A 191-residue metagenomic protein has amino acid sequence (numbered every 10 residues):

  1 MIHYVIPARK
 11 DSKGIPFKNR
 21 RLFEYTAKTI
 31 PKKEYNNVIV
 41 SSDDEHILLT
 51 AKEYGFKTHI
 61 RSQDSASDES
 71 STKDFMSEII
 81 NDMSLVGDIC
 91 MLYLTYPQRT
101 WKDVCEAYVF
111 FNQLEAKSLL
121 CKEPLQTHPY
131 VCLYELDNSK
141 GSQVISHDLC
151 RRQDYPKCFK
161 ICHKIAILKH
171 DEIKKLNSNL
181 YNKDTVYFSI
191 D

Functional and structural regions predicted by a protein language model:
I2-S41: N-terminal glycine-rich phosphate-binding loop and ensuing alpha1 helix
H3-V5, N37-I39, C90, L119 (+1 more regions): A structural signal for isolated positions on well-ordered beta-strands in alpha/beta enzyme cores
I6-A8, S42-D43, Y93, K122: Short beta-strand/turn micro-motifs composed of small residues that flank or help shape donor/cofactor-binding pockets
R9, Q63, E123-L125: Histidine-centered beta-alpha loop that forms part of the nucleotide-sugar donor binding/catalytic region in diverse
T29, E45-C90, Q98-E106: Short phosphate-binding loop-to-helix
Y35, L85-V86, E115-K117: Short, high-confidence coil segments that cap the C-terminus of an alpha-helix and link into the following beta-strand
D74-F75, P97-D184, S189: Conserved core of the sugar-phosphate nucleotidyltransferase
